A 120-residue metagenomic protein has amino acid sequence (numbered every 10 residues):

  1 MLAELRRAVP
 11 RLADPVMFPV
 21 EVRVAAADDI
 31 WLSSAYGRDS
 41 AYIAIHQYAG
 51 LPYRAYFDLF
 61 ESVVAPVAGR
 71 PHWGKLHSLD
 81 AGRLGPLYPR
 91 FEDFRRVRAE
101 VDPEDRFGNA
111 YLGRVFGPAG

Functional and structural regions predicted by a protein language model:
M1-P86: Substrate-recognition/cap regions that form aromatic- and gly/pro-loop-enriched pockets for small-molecule ligands
V67-G120: Activity-critical C-terminal alpha-helical subdomain
